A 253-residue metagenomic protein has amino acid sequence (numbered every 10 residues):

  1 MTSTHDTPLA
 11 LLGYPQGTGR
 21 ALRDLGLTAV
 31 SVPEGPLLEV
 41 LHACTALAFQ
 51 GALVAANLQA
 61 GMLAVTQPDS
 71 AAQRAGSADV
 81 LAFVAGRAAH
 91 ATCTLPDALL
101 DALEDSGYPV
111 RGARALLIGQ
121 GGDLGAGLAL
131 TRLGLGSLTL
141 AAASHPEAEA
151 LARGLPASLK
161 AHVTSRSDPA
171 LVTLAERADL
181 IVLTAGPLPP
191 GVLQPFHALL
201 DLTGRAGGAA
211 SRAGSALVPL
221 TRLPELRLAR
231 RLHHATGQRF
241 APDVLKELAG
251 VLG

Functional and structural regions predicted by a protein language model:
T2-Y108, A206-A209: Phosphate/diphosphate ligand-binding glycine-rich loop within oxidoreductases
L11-Q16, V32-G35, V54-L58, I118-G121 (+4 more regions): Structural motif
L12-G13, C93-P96, L103-A148: Glycine-rich adenosine-cofactor-binding loop
L22-P33, S137-T139, L159-T164: Short beta-strand elements in bilobed, periplasmic/extracellular small-molecule ligand-binding domains
G26-T28, L200-G253: Adenosine-phosphate binding glycine-rich loop
R132-L138, A157-L159, S215-A216: Conserved S-adenosyl-L-methionine
A150-K160: Short, conserved SAM-binding/catalytic segment of Class I S-adenosyl-L-methionine-dependent methyltransferases
L159-L223: Rossmann-like adenosine-cofactor binding region
